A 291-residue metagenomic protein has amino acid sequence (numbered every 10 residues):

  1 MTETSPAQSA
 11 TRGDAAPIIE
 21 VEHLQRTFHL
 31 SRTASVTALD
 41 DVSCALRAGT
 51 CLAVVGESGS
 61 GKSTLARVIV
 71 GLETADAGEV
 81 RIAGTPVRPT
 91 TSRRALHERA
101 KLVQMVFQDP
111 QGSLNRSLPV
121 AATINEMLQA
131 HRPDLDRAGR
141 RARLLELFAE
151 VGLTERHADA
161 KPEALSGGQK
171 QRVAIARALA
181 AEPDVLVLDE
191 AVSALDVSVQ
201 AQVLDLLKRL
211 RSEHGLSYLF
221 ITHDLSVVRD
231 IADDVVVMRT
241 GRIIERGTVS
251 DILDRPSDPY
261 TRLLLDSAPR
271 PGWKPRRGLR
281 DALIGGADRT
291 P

Functional and structural regions predicted by a protein language model:
E3-P6, R12-P17, S35, T248-P291: Short catalytic/signature loops enriched in Gly
S31-T33, V87-Q104, A122, A130 (+2 more regions): ABC ATPase NBD coupling module
G78-P89: Conserved ABC transporter NBD signature motif
A138-R156, L265-D266: Conserved ABC ATPase "signature" region
K161-L165, Q169: Conserved ABC ATPase signature
E182: Conserved catalytic motifs of ABC-family nucleotide-binding domains
